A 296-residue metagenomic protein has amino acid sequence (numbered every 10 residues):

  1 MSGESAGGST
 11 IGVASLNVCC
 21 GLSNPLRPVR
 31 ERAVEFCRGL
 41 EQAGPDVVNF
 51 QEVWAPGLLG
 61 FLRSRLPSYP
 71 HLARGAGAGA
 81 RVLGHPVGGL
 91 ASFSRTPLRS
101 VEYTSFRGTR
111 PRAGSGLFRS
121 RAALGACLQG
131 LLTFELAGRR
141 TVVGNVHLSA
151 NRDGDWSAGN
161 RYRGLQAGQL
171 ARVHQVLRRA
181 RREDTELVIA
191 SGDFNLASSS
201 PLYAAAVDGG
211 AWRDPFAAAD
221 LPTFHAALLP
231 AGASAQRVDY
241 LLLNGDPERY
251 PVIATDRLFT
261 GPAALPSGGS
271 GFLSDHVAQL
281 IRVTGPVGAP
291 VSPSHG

Functional and structural regions predicted by a protein language model:
M1-R65, G79-V87, L170, H174 (+1 more regions): N-terminal, active-site-proximal structural segment of metallo-dependent hydrolase catalytic domains
T10-L22, E102-S105, R140-A150, H276: Active-site-proximal beta-strand elements of phosphoester/diester hydrolases
V13-R32, V82, R110-L124, S149-L165: Acidic/histidine-rich helix-loop elements that form or flank divalent-metal/phosphate-binding sites at the catalytic
C19, W54, R107, H147-S149 (+2 more regions): Catalytic metal-binding/acid-base residues of hydrolase active sites
G21-S23, A55-L58, N151-G154, N195-P201 (+2 more regions): Active-site environment of divalent metal-dependent phosphoester hydrolases
V47-L148, A254-L258: Structured beta-strand-rich core segments of catalytic domains in phosphoester-bond hydrolases
L131-V146, Y162-S191: His/acidic metal-ligating clusters that form di-metal
R178-I189, F194-G296: Metal-dependent phosphoester-hydrolase catalytic domains
